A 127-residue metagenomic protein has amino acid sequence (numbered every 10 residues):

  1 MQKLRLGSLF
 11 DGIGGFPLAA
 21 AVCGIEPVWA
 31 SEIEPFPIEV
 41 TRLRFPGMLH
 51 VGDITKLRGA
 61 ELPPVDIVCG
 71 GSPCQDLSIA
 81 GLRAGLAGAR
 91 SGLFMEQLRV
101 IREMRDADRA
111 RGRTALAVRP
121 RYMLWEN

Functional and structural regions predicted by a protein language model:
M1-N127: Conserved active-site and SAM-binding loop architecture of S-adenosyl-L-methionine-dependent nucleic-acid
